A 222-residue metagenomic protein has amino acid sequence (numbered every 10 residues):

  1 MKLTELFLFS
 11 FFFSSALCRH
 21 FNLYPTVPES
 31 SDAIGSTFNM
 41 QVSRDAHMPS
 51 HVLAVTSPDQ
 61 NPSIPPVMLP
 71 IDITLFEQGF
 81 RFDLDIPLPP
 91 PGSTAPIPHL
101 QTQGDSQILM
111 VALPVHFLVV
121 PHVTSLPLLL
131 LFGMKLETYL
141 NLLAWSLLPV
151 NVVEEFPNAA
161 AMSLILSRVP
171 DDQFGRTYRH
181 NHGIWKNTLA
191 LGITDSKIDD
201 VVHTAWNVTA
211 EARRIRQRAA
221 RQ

Functional and structural regions predicted by a protein language model:
M1-L69: N-terminal BTB/POZ boundary and linker segment
C18, G35, N39, P127-L130 (+2 more regions): Generic detector of well-ordered alpha-helical segments enriched in charged/polar residues, highlighting helical
D45-V111, V123, P127-L130: Alpha-helical oligomerization interface recognition
F80, H122, T194-I198: Short, solvent-exposed helix-helix connector turns and helix-capping sites enriched in acidic/polar residues
D83, F132-L136, T188: Generic structural signal for hydrophobic core residues of well-folded globular domains
I108-L126, L130-L143, V150-V152, F156 (+1 more regions): Mixed-charge (acidic/basic) macromolecular-recognition segments
N141, S146-Q222: Fungal C-terminal region signature
